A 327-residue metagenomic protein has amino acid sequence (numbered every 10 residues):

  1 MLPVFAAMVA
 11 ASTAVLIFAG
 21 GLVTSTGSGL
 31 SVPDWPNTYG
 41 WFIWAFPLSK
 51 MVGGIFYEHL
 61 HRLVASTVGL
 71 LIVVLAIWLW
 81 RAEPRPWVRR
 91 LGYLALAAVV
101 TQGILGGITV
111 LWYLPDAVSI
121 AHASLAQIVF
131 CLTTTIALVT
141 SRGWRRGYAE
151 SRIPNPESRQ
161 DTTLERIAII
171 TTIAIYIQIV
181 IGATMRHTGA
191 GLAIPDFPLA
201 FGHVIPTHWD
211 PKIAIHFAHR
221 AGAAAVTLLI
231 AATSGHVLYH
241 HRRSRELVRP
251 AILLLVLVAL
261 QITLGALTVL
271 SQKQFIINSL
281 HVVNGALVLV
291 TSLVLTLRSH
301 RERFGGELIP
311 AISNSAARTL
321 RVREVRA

Functional and structural regions predicted by a protein language model:
M1-S12, V88-A95, Q160-I177, E246-V256: Interfacial segments of alpha-helical transmembrane regions
L2-G29, I173-R186: N-terminal signal-anchor transmembrane alpha helix
V23-V32, V100-A123, M185-P195, I262-A286: Interfacial helix-loop-helix junctions of multi-pass membrane proteins
T24-H59, G191-I213: Extracytosolic (periplasmic/ER-lumenal) interhelical loops and adjacent juxtamembrane/interface segments of multi-pass
S49-L71, D210-V226: Individual transmembrane alpha-helix segments
L79-Y93, S158, S234-L254, L320: Membrane-interface helix-loop-helix junctions at transmembrane boundaries of multi-pass membrane enzymes, predominantly
T135-A149, T163, I167, T291-A327: A juxtamembrane structural motif centered on a specific transmembrane helix
Y176, V180-V226, A231: Membrane-interfacial catalytic/cofactor-binding modules of polytopic membrane enzymes
